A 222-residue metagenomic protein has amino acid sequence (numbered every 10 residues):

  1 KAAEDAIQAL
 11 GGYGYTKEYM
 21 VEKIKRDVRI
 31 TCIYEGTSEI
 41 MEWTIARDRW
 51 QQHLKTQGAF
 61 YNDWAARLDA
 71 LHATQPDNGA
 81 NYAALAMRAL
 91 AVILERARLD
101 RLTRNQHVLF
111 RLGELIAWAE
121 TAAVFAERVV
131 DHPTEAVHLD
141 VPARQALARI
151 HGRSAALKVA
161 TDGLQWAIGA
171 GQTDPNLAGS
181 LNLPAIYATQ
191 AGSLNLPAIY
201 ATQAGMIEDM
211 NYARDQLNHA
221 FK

Functional and structural regions predicted by a protein language model:
K1-K222: Flavin-dependent oxidoreductase catalytic core characteristic of acyl-CoA dehydrogenase/oxidase-like enzymes
